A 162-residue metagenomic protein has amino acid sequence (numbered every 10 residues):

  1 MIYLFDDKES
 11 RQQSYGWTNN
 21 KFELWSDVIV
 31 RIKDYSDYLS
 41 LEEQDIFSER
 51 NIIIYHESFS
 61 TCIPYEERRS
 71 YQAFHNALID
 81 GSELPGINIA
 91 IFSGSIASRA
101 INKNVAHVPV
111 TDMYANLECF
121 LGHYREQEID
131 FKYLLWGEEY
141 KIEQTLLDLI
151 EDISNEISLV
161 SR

Functional and structural regions predicted by a protein language model:
M1-K21, W25, I53: Conserved acidic segment of CheY-like receiver
Y3, A90, A106-V108: Hydrophobic/aromatic beta-strand patches that form the interior of the parallel beta-sheet core in alpha/beta enzyme
S10-W17, C62-R68, R99-V105, E118-F120: A short acidic (Asp/Glu
S14-L24, A73-D80, A100-H107: Short, aromatic/basic amphipathic alpha-helical patches
K21-I52, P109-E118: A short, well-structured beta->alpha microelement
Y35-I89, S93-N102: Conserved phosphotransfer microenvironments
R99-I101, D112-D130, K141: C-terminal output helix
L135-R162: C-terminal output/effector regions of signal-responsive regulators
